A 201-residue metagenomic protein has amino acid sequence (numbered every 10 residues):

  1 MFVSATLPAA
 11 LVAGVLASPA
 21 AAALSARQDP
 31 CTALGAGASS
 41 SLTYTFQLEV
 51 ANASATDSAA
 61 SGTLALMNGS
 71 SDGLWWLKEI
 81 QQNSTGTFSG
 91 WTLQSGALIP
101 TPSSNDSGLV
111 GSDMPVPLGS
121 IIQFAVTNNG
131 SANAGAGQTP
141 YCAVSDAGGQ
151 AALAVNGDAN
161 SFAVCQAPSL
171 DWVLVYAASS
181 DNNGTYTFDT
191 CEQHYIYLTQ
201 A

Functional and structural regions predicted by a protein language model:
M1, A10-A13, S120, F124 (+1 more regions): Residue-level marker of intrinsically disordered, low-complexity segments enriched for small/polar residues
M1-D29: Fungal secretory targeting signals
T6, V15-S18, A53, N83 (+3 more regions): Compositionally biased, intrinsically disordered low-complexity segments
L24-N68, F124-A201: Extracellular glycan/ECM-engagement signal in secreted proteins
A60-S84: N-terminal, post-signal-peptide region of Sec/Tat-exported proteins
G69-G73, G96, L170: Detector for glycine-centered tight turns/loop "hinges" at secondary-structure junctions
W75-N133: Predominantly extracellular/secreted and cell-surface proteins with exposed, flexible low-complexity segments
